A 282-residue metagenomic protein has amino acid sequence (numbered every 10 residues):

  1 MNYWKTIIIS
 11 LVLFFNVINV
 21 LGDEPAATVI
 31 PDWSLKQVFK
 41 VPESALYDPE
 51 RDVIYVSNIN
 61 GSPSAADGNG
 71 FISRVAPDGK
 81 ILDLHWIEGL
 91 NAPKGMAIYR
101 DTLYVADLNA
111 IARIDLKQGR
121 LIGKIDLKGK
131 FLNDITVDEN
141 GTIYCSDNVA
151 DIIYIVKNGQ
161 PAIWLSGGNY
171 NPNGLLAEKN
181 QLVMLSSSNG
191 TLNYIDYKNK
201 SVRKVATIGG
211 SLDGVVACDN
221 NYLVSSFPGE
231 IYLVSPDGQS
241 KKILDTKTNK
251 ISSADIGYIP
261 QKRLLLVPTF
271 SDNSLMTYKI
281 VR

Functional and structural regions predicted by a protein language model:
I8-N16: Bacterial N-terminal signal peptides
I30-K36, K80-I87, R120-I125, Q160-S166 (+2 more regions): A short beta-strand motif characteristic of beta-propeller blades
F39-R51, G68, E88-T102, L108 (+6 more regions): Beta-rich, blade/repeat-based domains predominating in secreted/periplasmic proteins but also intracellular
S57-D78: Beta-propeller domains
N60-S64, A150-I152, N189-T191, D272-S274: Short glycine/acidic-enriched loop and turn motifs that connect beta-strands
S73, A112-R113, Y154, N193 (+2 more regions): WD40 beta-propeller blade core
V75-G79, D115-R120, V156-Q160, D196-K200 (+2 more regions): Short loop/turn segments that connect beta-strands within beta-propeller blades
D255-R282: Blade-level signature of beta-propeller repeat domains, shared across WD40, Kelch, NHL, RCC1 and BNR/Asp-box propellers
